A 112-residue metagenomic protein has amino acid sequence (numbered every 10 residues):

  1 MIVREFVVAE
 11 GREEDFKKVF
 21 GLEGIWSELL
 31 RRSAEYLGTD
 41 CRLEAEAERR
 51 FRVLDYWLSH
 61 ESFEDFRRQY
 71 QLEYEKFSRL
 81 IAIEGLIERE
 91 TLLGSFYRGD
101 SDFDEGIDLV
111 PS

Functional and structural regions predicted by a protein language model:
M1-V7, G38-Q69, G106: Short, well-ordered beta-strand segments in beta-rich or mixed alpha/beta enzyme and ligand-binding folds
V7-V8, E13, Y97: Short histidine/acidic/glycine/proline-rich micro-motifs that form metal- and phosphate-coordinating active-site loops
E10, F20, G24, R67 (+3 more regions): Prokaryotic Sec-type signal peptides and long signal-anchor helices with extended Leu/Ile/Val-rich h-regions
G11-K17, S62-D65: Short, conserved charged micro-motifs
F16, W26-L30, C41-E44: Intrinsically disordered, low-complexity segments enriched in polar/charged residues with Gly/Pro, especially when
L22-L37, Y56-L93: An amphipathic, aromatic/His-enriched active-site/gating alpha helix that lines ligand/cofactor pockets
L37-F51, E75-S112: Glycine-rich beta-strand-turn "strand-cap" elements at beta-sheet edges
